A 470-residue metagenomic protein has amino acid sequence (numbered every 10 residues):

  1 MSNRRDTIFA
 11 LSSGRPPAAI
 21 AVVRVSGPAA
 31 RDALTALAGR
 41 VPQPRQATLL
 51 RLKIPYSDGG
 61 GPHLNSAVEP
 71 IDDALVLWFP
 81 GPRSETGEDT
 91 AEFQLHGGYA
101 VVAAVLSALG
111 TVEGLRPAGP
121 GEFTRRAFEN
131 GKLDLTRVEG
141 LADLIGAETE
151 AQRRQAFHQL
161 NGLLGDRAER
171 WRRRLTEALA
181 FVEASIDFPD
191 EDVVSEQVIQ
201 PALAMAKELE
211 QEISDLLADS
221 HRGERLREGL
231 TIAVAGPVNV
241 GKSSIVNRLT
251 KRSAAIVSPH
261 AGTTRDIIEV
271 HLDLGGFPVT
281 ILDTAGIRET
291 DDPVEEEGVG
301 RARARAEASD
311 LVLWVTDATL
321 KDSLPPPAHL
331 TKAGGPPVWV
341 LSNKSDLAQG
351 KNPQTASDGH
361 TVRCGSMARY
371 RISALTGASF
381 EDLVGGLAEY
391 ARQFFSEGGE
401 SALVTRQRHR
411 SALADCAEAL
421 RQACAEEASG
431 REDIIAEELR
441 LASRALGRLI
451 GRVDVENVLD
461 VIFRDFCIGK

Functional and structural regions predicted by a protein language model:
M1-R154, H158, G162, G334 (+2 more regions): A glycine-rich (often HGG/GG-containing) alpha/beta subdomain
S2-R15, P55-D58, E150-D273, T290-D292 (+2 more regions): C-terminal-of-GTPase-core extension/linker across diverse P-loop GTPases
R24, V246, D283: Short, acidic/hydrophobic/Gly-rich beta-strand patch recurrent on exposed beta strands that often constitutes part
R51-G59, H63-P80, G262-T290, A308-L311 (+1 more regions): Switch I (G2) and immediately adjacent beta-strands of P-loop GTPase domains
A108, G140, R305-A308, G386: Alpha-helical scaffold elements adjacent to nucleotide-binding pockets in ATP/GTP-utilizing enzyme cores
R116, P278-T280, A368: Conserved beta-strand segments of alpha/beta enzyme cores
G131, N239, D283: Conserved G/P- and acidic residue-centered "switch" motifs that form tight phosphate/ATP-binding loops in soluble
E295-T319: Inter-motif core of Ras-like GTPase G domains
